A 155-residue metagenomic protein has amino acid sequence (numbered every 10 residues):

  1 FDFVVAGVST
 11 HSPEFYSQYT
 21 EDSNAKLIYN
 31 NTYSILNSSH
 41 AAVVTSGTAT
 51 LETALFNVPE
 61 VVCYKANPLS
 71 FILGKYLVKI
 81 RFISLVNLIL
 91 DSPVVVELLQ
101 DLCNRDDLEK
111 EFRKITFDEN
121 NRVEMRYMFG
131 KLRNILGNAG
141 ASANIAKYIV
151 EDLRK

Functional and structural regions predicted by a protein language model:
F1-K155: Nucleotide-activated sugar donor-binding and catalytic core shared by glycosyltransferases and related lipid-linked
